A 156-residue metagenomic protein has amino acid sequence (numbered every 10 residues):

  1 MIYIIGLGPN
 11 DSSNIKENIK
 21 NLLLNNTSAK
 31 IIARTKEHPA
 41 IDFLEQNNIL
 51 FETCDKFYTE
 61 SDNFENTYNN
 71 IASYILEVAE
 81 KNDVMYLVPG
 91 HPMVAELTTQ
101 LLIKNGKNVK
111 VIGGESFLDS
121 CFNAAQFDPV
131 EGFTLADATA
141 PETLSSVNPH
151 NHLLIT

Functional and structural regions predicted by a protein language model:
M1-Y58: Glycine-rich, flexible N-terminal cofactor/catalytic loop recognition
I2-I5, N10, L22-L24, A29 (+4 more regions): Beta-strand/loop-alpha-helix module characteristic of Rossmann-like adenine-cofactor folds
N14-I15, I41-F43, E60-N66, D119-N123 (+1 more regions): Short, charged, surface-exposed secondary-structure boundary motifs
K36-P39, G90-P92, E115: Short glycine-enriched loops at secondary-structure junctions
Q46-L50, N105, Q126: Short helix-loop-beta junction
N63-I75: Glycine-rich, highly charged phosphate/nucleotide-binding loops
L76-A79, T99: Ligand-binding beta-strand-loop-alpha-helix segment within the catalytic cores of soluble metabolic enzymes
